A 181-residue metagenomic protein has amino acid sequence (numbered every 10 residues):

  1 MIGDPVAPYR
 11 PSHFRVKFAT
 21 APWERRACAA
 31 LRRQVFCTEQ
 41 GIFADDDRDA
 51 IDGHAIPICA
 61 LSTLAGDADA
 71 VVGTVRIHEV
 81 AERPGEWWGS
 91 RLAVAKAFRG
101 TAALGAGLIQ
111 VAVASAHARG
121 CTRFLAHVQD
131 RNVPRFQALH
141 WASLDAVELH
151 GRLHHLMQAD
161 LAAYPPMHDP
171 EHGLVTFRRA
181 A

Functional and structural regions predicted by a protein language model:
M1-R15, A21, D52-H54, H117-A118 (+1 more regions): Terminal substrate-recognition subdomain of acyl/acetyltransferases
A30-G66, R76: Active-site rim helix/loop that mediates acceptor-substrate recognition in acyltransferases
C59, D67-V80, E86-A93: Conserved beta-strand in the GNAT
E79-S90, F98-G100, H150-L153: A conserved beta-turn-beta hairpin within the catalytic core of GNAT-like acetyltransferases that forms part
G89, F124-V128: Conserved hydrophobic beta-strand within the GNAT/NAT acetyltransferase core sheet that lines the active-site cleft
V94, G100-A114: Conserved acetyl-CoA-binding loop-helix of GNAT-fold acetyltransferases
